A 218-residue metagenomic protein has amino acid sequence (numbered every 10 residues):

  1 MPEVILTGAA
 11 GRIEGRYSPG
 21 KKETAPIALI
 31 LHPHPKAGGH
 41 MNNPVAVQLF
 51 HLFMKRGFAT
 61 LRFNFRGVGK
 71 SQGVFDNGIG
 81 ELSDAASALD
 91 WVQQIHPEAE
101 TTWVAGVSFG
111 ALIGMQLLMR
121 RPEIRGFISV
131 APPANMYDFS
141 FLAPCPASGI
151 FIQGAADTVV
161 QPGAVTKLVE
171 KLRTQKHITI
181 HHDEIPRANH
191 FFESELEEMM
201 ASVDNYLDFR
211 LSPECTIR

Functional and structural regions predicted by a protein language model:
M1-E23: N-terminal cap/lid segment of alpha/beta-hydrolase-fold proteins
K21-N64: Short, surface-exposed "cap/lid" segments of acyl-processing enzymes
G73, A188-M200: Catalytic histidine-centered segment of alpha/beta-hydrolase-like enzymes
F75-H96: Alpha/beta-hydrolase active-site loop
A105-G114: Gly/Ala-rich beta-loop-alpha elbow adjacent to hydrolase catalytic centers
C145, I150-Q153, D157: Short beta-strand/loop motif that positions the catalytic acidic residue of the alpha/beta-hydrolase fold
A156-V160, H190: Acidic catalytic loop of the alpha/beta-hydrolase fold
L172-F191: Catalytic histidine neighborhood in serine/cysteine hydrolases with alpha/beta-hydrolase-type architecture
